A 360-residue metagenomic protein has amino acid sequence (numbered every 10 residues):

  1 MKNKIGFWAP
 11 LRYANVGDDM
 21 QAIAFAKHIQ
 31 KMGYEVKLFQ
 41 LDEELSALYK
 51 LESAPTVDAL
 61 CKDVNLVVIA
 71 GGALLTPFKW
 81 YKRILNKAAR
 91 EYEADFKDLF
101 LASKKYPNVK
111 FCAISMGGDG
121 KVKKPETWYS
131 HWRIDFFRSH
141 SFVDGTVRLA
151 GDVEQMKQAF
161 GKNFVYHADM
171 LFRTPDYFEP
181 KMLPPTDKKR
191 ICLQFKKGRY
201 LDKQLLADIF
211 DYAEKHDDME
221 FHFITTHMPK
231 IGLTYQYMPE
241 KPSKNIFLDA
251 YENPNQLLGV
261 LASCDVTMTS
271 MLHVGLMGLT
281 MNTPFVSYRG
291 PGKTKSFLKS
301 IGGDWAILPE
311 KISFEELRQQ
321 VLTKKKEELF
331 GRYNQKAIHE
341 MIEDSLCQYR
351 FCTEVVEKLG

Functional and structural regions predicted by a protein language model:
M1-G360: Active-site anion-handling motifs in enzyme catalytic cores
